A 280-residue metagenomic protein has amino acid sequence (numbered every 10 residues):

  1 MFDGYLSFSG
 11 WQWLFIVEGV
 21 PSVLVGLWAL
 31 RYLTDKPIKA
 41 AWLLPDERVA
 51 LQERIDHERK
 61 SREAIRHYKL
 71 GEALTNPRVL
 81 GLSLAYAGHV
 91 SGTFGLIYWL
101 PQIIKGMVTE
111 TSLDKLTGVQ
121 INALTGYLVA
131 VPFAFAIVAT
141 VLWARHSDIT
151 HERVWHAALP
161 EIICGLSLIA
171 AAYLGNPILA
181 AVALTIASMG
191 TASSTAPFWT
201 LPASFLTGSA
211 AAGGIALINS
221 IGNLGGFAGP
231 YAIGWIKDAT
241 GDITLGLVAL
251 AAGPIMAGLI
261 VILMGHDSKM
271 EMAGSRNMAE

Functional and structural regions predicted by a protein language model:
M1-L6, I104-K105, H146-D148, I233-G241: Interfacial helix-cap and linker-helix signal at transmembrane-aqueous boundaries of multi-pass secondary transporters
Y5, Y173-V182: Helix-loop junctions at membrane interfaces in 12-TM secondary transporters
S7-L70, L263-N277: Central mid-sequence intracellular linker of multi-pass
G10, L124, A210-L217: Cytoplasmic loop-to-transmembrane helix junctions
G71-A144, T195, W199, G229-P230: Extracytoplasmic gate region of multi-pass secondary transporters
W155-I169: Structural signature of the two symmetry-related core transmembrane helices
L179-S193: Hydrophobic core of transmembrane alpha-helices in multi-pass small-molecule transporters, especially MFS/SLC-type
P202-A212: Paired intracellular helix-loop junctions of major facilitator superfamily
